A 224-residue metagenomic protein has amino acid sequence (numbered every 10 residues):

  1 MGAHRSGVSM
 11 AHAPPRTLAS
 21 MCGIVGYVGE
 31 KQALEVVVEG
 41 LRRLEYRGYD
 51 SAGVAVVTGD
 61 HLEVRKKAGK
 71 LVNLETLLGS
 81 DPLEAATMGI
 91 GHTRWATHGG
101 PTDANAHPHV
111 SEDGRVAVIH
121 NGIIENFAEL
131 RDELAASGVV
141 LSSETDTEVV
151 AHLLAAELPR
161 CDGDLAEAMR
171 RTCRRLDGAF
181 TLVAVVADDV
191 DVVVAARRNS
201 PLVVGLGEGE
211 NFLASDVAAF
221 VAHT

Functional and structural regions predicted by a protein language model:
G2-T224: Conserved short alpha-helical segments that host acidic/polar catalytic motifs at enzyme active sites
